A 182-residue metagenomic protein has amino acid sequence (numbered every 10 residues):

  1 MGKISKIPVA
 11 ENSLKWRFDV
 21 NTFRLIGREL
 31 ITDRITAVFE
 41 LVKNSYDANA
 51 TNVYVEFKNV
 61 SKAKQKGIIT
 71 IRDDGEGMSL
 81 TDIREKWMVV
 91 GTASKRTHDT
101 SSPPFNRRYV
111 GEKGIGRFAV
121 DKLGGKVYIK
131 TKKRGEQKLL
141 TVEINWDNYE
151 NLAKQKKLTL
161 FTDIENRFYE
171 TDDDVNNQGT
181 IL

Functional and structural regions predicted by a protein language model:
M1-I181: GHKL (Bergerat-fold) ATPase N-terminal catalytic module, capturing the glycine-rich phosphate-binding loop and acidic
